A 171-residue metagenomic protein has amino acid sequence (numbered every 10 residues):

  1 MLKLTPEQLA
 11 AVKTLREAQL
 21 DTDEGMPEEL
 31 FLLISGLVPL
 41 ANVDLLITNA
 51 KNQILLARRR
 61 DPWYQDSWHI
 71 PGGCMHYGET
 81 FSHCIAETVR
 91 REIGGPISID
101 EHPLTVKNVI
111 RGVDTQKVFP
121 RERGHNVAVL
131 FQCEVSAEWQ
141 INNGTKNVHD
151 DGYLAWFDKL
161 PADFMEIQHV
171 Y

Functional and structural regions predicted by a protein language model:
L2-D44, A50, P120-R121: Acidic, metal-coordinating catalytic segment for phosphate/diphosphate chemistry, firing primarily on the Nudix
E29-I54, C74, E101, A128-E134: Conserved N-terminal beta-strand and adjoining loop/helix that marks the start of the Nudix/MutT-like hydrolase domain
V38-N42, W63-Q65, I70, S98 (+1 more regions): Short connector loops at helix/strand junctions that flank enzyme active sites, especially segments positioning acidic
A50-N52, R60, E134-Q140, L160: Short loop segments at secondary-structure junctions
Q53-G95: Conserved Nudix-box catalytic region and its N-terminal flanking loop in Nudix hydrolases and closely related
I70-G72, Y77, R111-T115, N143: Generic structural "secondary-structure junction" signal
G94-W139: Active-site segment of metal-dependent pyrophosphate-handling enzymes, primarily the Nudix hydrolase catalytic core
V129-Q132, I141-Y171: NUDIX/MutT-family hydrolases
